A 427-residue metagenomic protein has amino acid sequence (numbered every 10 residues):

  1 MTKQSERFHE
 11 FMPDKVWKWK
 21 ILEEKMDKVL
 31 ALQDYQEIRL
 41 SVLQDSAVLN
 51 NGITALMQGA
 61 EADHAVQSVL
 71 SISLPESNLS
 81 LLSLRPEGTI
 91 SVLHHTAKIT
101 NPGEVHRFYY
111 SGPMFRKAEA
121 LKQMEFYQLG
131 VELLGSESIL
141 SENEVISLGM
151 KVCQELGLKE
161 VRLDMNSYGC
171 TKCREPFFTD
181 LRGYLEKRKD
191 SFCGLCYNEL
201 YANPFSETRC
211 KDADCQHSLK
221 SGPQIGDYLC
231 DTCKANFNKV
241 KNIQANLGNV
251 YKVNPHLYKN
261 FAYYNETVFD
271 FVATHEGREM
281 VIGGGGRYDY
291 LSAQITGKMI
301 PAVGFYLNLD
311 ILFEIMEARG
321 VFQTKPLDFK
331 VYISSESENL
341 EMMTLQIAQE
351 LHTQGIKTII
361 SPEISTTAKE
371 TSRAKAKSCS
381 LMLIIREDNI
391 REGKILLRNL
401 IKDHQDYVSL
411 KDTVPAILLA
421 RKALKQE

Functional and structural regions predicted by a protein language model:
M1-R373, K377-E427: TRNA-recognition modules of translation machinery and tRNA-sensing kinases, especially anticodon-binding
